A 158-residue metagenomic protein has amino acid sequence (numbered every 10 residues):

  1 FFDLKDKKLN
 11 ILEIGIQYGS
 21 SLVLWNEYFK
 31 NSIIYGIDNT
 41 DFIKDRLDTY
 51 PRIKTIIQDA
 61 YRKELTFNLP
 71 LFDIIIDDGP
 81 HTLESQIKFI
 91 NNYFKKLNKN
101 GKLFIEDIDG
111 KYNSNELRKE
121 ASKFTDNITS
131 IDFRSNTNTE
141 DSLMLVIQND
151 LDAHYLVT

Functional and structural regions predicted by a protein language model:
F1-I105, D109-T158: A short alpha-helical cap/connector motif
